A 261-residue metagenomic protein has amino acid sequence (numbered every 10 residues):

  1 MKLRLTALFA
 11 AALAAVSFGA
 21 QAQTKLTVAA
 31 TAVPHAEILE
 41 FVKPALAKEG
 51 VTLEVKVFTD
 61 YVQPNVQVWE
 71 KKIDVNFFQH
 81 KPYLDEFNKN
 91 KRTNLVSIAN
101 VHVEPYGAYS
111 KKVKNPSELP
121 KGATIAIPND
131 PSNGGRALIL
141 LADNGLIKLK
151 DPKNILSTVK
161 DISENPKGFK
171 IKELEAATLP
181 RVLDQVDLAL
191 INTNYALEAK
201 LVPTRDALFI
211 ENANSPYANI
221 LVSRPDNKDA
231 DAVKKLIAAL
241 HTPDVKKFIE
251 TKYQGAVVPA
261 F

Functional and structural regions predicted by a protein language model:
S17-G19: N-terminal signal peptide c-region/cleavage motif recognized by signal peptidases
Q23-V33, V51-V57, T124-I125: Short, well-ordered beta-strand elements
K56-V66, K153-R181: Short helix-initiation/N-cap motifs at beta->coil->alpha
V57-Y61, K71, N76-D85, H102 (+3 more regions): Beta->alpha turn/N-cap motifs
E86-I98, V113, Q185, L190 (+1 more regions): Ligand-binding "clamshell"
I98-I147, K246: A conserved helix-loop-strand patch within extracytoplasmic ligand-binding domains of the periplasmic binding
N100-Y109, L197-A232, I237-H241, A256-F261: Periplasmic-binding protein-like
P131-I147, D151-L156, I237-F261: Ligand-binding clefts/hinges and TM-proximal coupling segments of bilobed small-molecule sensing domains
